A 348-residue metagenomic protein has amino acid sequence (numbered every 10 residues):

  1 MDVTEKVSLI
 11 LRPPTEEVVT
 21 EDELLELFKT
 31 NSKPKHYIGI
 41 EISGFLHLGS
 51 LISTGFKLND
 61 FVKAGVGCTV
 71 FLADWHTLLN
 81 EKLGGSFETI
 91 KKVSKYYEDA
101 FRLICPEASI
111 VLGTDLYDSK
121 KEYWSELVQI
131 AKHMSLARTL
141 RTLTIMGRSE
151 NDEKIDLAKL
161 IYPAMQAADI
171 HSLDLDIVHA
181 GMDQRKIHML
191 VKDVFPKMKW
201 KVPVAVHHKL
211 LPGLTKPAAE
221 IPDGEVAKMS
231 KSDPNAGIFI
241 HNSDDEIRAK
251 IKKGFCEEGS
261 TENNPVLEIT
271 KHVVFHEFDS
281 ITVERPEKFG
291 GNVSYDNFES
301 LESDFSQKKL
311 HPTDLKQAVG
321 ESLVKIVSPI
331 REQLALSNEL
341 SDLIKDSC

Functional and structural regions predicted by a protein language model:
M1-V18: Short glycine- and acidic-rich boundary segments immediately preceding or forming the N-terminal edge of structured
P14-E81, I177-V191: N-terminal catalytic cores of NTP/NDP-binding nucleotidyl/phosphoryl-transfer enzymes
H47, F101, V226: Divalent metal-coordination and catalytic microenvironments
A73-G85, H208-L214: Short connector loops at secondary-structure junctions
E81-L83, K121-S125, P217-A218: Short acidic, glycine/serine/threonine-rich loops at helix termini
K82-F87, T114-S119, E284, K288-F289 (+1 more regions): Long, hydrophobic, well-ordered secondary-structure blocks that form the structural core and pocket-lining surfaces
F87-H207: Divalent-metal (Mg2+/Mn2+/Ca2+)-assisted nucleotide/phosphate chemistry catalytic cores
A167, R185-C348: Conserved nucleotide- and phosphate/pyrophosphate-binding catalytic cores in adenylate/nucleotidyl-handling enzymes
